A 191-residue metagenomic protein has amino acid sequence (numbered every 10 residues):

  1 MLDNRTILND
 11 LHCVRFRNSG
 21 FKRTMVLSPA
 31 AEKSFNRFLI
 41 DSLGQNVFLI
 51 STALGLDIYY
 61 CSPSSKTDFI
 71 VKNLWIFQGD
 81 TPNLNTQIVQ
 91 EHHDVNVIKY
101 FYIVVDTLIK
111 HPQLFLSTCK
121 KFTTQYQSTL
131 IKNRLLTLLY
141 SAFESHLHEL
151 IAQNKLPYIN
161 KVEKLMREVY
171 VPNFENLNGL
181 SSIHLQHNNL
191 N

Functional and structural regions predicted by a protein language model:
M1-P29, F101-V105: Short glycine-/aliphatic-rich beta-strand segments at the starts of folded cytosolic domains
L2-N4, R37-F38, G44-N46, V89: Short, flexible coil/linker segments at or flanking structured domains
F16-N18, I58-S64: Short beta-strand-to-loop capping motifs
R23-L43: Short amphipathic alpha-helix segments
N46-T52: Short beta-strand
A53-Y60, N73-F77, E149: N-terminal glycine-rich phosphate-binding loop for ADP-containing cofactors
P63-L139: Accessory, often N-terminal, substrate/partner-engagement and coupling regions that sit outside the core NTP/cofactor
T107-L190: An accessory alpha-helical subdomain
